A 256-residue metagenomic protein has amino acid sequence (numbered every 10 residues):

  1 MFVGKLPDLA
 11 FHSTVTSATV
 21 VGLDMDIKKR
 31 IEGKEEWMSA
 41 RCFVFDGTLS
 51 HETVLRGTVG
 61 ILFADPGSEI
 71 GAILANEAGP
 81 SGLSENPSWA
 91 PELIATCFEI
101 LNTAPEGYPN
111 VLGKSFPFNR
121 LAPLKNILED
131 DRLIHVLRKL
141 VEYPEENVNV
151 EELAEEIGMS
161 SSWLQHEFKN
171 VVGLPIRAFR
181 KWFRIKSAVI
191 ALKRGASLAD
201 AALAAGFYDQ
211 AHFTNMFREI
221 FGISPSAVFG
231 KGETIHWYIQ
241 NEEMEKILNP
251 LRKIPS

Functional and structural regions predicted by a protein language model:
M1-P80: N-terminal regulatory/effector-sensing and dimerization cores that precede helix-turn-helix DNA-binding domains
H51-E146: Compact structured core domains
I100, P117-R120, V136-N149, F168 (+3 more regions): Basic, amphipathic alpha-helical hairpins
R120-R132, H166, G173-K181: Short, Lys/Arg-enriched anionic-surface-contact patches
L128, E145-E146, E156, R180 (+2 more regions): Helix-turn-helix/winged-helix DNA-binding modules
E151-R180, A202-S224: Basic/polar phosphate-binding segments, predominantly the helix-turn-helix DNA-binding elements of transcriptional
F183-K186: Alpha-helical structural segments
K193, A204, N215-S256: …primarily DNA-binding HTH/wHTH and HhH modules…
